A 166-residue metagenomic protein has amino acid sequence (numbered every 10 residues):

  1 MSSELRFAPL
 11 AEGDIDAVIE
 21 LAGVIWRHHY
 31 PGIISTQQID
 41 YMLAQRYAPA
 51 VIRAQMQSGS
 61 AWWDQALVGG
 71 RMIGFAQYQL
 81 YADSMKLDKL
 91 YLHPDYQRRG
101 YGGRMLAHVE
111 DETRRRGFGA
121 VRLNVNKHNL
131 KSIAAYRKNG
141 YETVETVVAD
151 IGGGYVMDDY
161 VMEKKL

Functional and structural regions predicted by a protein language model:
M1-S3: Basic/polar N-terminal segments that are highly enriched at the extreme N-terminus, encompassing both cleavable
L5-I15, I19-D95, G103-E112, R116 (+2 more regions): Acetyl-CoA-dependent GNAT
F7, R98, V125: Conserved SAM-binding loop
M42, R99, V121-R122: A generic secondary-structure micro-motif detector that highlights 1-2 residue hydrophobic/ambivalent hotspots embedded
R98, R115, A134: Substrate-recognition "cap/lid" segment bordering the active-site pocket of phosphatases
G100-G102, N129: Conserved G/P- and acidic residue-centered "switch" motifs that form tight phosphate/ATP-binding loops in soluble
G119-I133, R137-E142, T146-L166: C-terminal "cap" of GNAT-fold acetyltransferases
